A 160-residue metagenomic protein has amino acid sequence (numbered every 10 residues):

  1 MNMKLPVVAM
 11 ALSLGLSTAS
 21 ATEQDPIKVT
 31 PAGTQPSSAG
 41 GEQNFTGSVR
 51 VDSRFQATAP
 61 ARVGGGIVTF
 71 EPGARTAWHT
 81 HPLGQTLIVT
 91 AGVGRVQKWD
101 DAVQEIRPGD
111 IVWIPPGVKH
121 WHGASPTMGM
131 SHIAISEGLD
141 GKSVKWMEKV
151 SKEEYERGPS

Functional and structural regions predicted by a protein language model:
M1-V8: Bacterial N-terminal signal peptides that target proteins for export
V8-S17: Bacterial N-terminal signal peptides
A21-R62, S143-S160: A short, N-terminal "cap"/entry segment at the start of jelly-roll beta-barrel domains of the cupin/DSBH fold
R50-S53, G66-A74: N-terminal post-signal-peptidase region of extra-cytosolic proteins
I67-E71, T80-V96, I135-E137: Short, conserved beta-strand element in jelly-roll/cupin
T76-W78, V96-Q97, K119-S125: Short beta-strand His + acidic residue motifs that chelate non-heme Fe in jelly-roll/DSBH and cupin folds
D100-G117: Short acidic-glycine-tyrosine-enriched beta hairpin
T127-W146: A short hydrophobic beta-strand segment most commonly corresponding to one strand of the jelly-roll/cupin
